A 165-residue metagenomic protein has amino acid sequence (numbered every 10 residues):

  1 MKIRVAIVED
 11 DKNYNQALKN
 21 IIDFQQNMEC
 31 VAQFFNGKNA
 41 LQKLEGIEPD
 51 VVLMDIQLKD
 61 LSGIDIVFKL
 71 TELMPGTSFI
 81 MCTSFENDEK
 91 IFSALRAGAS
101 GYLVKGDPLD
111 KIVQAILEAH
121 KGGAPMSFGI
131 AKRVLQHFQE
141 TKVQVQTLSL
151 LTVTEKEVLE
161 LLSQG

Functional and structural regions predicted by a protein language model:
E9: Conserved acidic carboxylate
Q33-V51: Acidic, metal-coordinating helix/loop segments flanking the phosphotransfer/catalytic sites of two-component signaling
N36, S62-D65: Acidic catalytic/metal-coordinating carboxylates
D55, T83: Active-site residues of response regulator receiver
K59: The feature encodes the CheY-like receiver
I64-G76: Short amphipathic alpha-helix used as the core "switch/output" element in two-component signaling
L135-L161: Regulatory hinge/linker segments at domain boundaries that couple sensory/effector modules to output domains
